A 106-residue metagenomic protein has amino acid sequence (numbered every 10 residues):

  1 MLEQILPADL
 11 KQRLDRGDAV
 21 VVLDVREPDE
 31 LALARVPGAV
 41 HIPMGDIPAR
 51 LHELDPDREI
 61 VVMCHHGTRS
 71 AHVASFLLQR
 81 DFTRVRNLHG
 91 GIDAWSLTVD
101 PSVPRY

Functional and structural regions predicted by a protein language model:
M1-V21, P28-E59, T68-Y106: Rhodanese-like catalytic fold shared by cysteine-dependent sulfurtransferases and DSP/PTP-type phosphatases
M63: Short, surface-exposed ligand- or partner-binding patches at beta-edge/loop junctions that are enriched in aromatics
